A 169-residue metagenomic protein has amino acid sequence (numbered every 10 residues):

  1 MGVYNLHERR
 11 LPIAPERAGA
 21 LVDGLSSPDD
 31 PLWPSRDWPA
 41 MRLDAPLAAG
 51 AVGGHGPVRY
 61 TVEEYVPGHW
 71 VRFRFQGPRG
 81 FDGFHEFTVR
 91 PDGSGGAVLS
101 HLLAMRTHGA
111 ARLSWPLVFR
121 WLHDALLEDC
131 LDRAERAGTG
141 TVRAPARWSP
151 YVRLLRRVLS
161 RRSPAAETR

Functional and structural regions predicted by a protein language model:
M1-L43, R156-R169: Hydrophobic ligand-binding cavity/cleft-lining segments
Y4-L6, H55-Y60, F81-E86: Short, surface-exposed coil-to-beta transition loops
P12-E16, E63-G68, T88-V98: A short, structured loop/turn motif at beta-sheet edges
A18-P28, V62, F73, L99-H101 (+1 more regions): Hydrophobic pocket/interface hotspot
L43, R59-E63: A structural signal for short, hydrophobic beta-strand segments that form beta-sheets in beta-rich/all-beta domains
P46-H55, R72-P78: Short beta-strand segments that buttress and anchor functional surface loops
G77-R136, P145: Beta-strand/loop substructures that line and gate deep hydrophobic ligand-binding cavities in soluble
D132-R169: Short, highly charged C-terminal tails/helix-capping segments
